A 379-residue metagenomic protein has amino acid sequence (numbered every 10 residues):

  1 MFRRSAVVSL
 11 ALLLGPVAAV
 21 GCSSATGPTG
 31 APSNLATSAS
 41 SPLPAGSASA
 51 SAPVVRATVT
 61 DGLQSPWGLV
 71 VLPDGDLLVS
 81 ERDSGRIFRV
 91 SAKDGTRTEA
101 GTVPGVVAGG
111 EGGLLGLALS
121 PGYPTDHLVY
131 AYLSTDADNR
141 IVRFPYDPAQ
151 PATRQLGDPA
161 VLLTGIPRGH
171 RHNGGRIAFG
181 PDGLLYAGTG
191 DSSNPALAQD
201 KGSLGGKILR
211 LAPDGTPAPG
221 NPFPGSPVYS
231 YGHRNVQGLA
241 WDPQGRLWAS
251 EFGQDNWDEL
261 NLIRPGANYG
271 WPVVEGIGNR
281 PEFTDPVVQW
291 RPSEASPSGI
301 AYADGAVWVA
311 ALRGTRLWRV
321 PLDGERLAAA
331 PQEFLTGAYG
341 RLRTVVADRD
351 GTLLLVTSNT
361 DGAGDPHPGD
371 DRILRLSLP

Functional and structural regions predicted by a protein language model:
F2-A6, S23-N194, R246-G253, E294-G324 (+2 more regions): Acidic, Gly/Ser/Thr-rich repeat motifs that build Ca2+-stabilized beta-propeller blades
A18-G21: C-terminal motif of bacterial Sec signal peptides marking the signal peptidase cleavage site
T98-G112, G157-N173, L211-S230, A267-P292 (+1 more regions): Surface-exposed loop and turn segments in beta-propeller and other repeat-based domains that flank or scaffold
G180-Y186, L211-F223, W241-G245: Secondary-structure boundary elements
V228-N256: Repeat-solenoid scaffold signature
R341-T344: Repeated scaffold domains used in trafficking and secretory/extracellular systems, primarily beta-propellers
